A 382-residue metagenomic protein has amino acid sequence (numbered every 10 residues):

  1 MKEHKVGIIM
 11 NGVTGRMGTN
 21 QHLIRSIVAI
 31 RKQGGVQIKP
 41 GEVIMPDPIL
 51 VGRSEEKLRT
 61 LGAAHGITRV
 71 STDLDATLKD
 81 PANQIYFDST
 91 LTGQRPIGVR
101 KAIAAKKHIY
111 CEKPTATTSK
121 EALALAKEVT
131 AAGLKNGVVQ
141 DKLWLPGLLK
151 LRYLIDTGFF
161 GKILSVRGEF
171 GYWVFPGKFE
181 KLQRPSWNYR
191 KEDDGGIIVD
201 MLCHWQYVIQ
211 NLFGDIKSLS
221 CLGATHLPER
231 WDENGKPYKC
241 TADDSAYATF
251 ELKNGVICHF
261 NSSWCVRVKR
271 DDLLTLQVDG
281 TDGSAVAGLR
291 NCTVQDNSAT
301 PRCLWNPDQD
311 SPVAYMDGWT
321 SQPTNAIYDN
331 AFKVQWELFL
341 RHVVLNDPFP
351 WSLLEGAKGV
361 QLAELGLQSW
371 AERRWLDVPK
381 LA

Functional and structural regions predicted by a protein language model:
M1-H65: N-terminal Rossmann-like dinucleotide-binding module
E3, L134, G161-S165, Q368-A382: C-terminal capping/lid region of NAD(P)-dependent oxidoreductase domains
R69-P81: Short acidic low-complexity segments
Q84-I85, L91, P96-L143, G158: Beta-strand-loop-alpha-helix segment that lines the small-molecule cofactor/substrate pocket of alpha/beta enzymes
D88-S89, L252, V256, N261 (+1 more regions): Short, well-ordered coil/turn residues at beta-beta hairpins and beta-strand->alpha-helix junctions within
C111-E112, N136-V138, R167, F260 (+1 more regions): Hydrophobic residues in well-ordered beta-strands that form the structural core
K142-C240, R373: Predominantly a Rossmann-like dinucleotide-binding segment in NAD(P)-dependent oxidoreductases
S218, W231-N234, Y238-K239, Y247 (+4 more regions): C-terminal glycine/acidic-rich active-site capping loop/insertion
